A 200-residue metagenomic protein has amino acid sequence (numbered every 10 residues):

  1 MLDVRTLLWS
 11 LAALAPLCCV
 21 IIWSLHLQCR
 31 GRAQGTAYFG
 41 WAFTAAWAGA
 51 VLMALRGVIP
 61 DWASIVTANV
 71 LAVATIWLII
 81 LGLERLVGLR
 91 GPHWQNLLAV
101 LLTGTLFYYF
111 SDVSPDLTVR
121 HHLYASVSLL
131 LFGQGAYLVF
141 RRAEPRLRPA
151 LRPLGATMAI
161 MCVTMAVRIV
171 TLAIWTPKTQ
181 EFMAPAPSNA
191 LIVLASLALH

Functional and structural regions predicted by a protein language model:
M1-L17: Hydrophobic transmembrane alpha-helical segments in integral membrane proteins
P16-T36, A48-V193: Juxtamembrane segments at transmembrane-helix boundaries in multi-pass signal-transduction membrane proteins
S196-H200: Signal-transducing coiled-coil linker helices
